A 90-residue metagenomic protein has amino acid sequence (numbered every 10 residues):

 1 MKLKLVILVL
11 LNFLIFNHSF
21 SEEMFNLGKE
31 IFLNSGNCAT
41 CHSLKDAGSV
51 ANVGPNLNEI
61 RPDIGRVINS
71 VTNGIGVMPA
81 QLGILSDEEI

Functional and structural regions predicted by a protein language model:
M1-N26, G65, S70-V71, A80-I84: Post-cleavage N-terminal segment of exported redox proteins
K29-L33, A39-I84: Gly/Gly-Pro-rich "capping" loops immediately C-terminal to redox-active cysteine motifs in periplasmic/lumenal
